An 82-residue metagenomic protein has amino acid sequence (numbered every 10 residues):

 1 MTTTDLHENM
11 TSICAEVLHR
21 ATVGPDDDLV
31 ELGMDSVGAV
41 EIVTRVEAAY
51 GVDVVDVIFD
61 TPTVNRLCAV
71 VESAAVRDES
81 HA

Functional and structural regions predicted by a protein language model:
T2-A82: Phosphopantetheine-dependent thiolation modules in NRPS/PKS and related acyl-activating systems
